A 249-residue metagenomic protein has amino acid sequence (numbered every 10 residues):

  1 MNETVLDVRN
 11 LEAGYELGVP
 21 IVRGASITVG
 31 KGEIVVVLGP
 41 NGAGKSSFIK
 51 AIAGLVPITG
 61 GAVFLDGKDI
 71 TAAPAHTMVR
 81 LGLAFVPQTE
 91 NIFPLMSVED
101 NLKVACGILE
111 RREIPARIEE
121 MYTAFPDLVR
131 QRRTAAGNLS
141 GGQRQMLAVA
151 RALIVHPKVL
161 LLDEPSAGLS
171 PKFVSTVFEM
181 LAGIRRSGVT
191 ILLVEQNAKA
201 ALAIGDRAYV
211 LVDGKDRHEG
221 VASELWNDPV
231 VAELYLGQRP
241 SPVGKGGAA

Functional and structural regions predicted by a protein language model:
M1-V5, E12-G24, K31, L55 (+1 more regions): A short, flexible loop at the N-terminus of ABC-type nucleotide-binding domains that lies
E16, P57, D69-E90, P115-I118 (+2 more regions): ABC ATPase NBD coupling module
E16-L17, A73, V98-A116, A124-P126 (+1 more regions): ABC-type ATPase nucleotide-binding domains, specifically the catalytic core motifs of the NBD
L38-P40: The feature captures the beta-strand-to-loop junction immediately N-terminal to the Walker
A135-L139: Conserved ABC ATPase signature
A152-L153: ABC ATPase C-loop
H156: Conserved catalytic motifs of ABC-family nucleotide-binding domains
